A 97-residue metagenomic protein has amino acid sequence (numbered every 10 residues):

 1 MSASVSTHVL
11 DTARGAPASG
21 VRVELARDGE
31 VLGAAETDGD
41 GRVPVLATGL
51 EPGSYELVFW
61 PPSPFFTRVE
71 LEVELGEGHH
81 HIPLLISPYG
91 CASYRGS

Functional and structural regions predicted by a protein language model:
S2-P83, S87: Beta-strand-dominated extracellular/periplasmic modules and repeats in secreted or surface-exposed proteins
H79, P88, S93-S97: Domain-scale recognition of soluble eukaryotic interaction modules
